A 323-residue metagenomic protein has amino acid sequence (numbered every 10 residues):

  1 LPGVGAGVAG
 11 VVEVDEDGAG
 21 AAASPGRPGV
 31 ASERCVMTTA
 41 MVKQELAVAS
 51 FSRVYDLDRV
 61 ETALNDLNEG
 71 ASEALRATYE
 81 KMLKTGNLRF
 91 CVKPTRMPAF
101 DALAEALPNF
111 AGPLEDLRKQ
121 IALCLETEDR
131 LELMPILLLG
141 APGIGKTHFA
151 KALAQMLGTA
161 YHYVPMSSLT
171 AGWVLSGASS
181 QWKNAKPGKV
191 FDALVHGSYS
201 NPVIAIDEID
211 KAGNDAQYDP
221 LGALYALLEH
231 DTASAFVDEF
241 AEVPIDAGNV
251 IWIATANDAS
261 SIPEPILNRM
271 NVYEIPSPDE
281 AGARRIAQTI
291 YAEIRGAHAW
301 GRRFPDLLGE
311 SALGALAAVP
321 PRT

Functional and structural regions predicted by a protein language model:
K43-P98: Interdomain "pre-motor" coupling segment immediately N-terminal to P-loop NTPase/helicase cores
R89, S198, A259-L267, P276-R322: Conserved C-terminal "switch" segment of AAA+ ATPases
P94-L139: Pre-Walker A (pre-P-loop) alpha-helix and adjacent loop at the N terminus of AAA/AAA+ ATPase modules, a conserved
E132-M166, V195, E264: Walker A/P-loop
G140-A141, G177, E208: The Walker A (P-loop) glycine that initiates the GxxxxGKT/S ATP-binding motif of P-loop NTPases
M156-K186, A193, G213, G282-A283: AAA+/P-loop NTPase substrate/partner-engagement loops
G197-N201, F236-T255: AAA+/SF3 P-loop NTPase mechanochemical coupling elements
I206-I245: Conserved catalytic/switch belt of AAA+ P-loop NTPases
